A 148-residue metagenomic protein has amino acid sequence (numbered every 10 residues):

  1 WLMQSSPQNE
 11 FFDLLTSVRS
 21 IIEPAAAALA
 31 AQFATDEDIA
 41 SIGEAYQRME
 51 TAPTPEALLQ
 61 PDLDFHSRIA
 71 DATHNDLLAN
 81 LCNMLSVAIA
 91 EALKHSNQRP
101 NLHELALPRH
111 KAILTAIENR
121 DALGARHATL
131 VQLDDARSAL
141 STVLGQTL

Functional and structural regions predicted by a protein language model:
W1-I22, A28, G145-L148: Short linear motifs at protein or domain termini
L15-H95, L105-A112, G124-S138: Conserved amphipathic alpha-helical segments that form helical-bundle/coiled-coil interaction surfaces
L123, S138-L148: Generic C-terminal helix-cap and adjacent flexible tail
